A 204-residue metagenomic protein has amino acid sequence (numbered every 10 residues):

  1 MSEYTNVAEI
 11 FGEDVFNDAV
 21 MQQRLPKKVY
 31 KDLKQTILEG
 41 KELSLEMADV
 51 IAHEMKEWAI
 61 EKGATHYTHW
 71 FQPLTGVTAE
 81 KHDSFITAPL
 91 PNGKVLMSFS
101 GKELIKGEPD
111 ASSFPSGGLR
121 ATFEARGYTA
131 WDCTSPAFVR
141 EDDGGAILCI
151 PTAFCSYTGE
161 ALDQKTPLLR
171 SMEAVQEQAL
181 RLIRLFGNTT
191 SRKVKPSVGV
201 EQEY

Functional and structural regions predicted by a protein language model:
M1-E3, Q22-Q23, E54, R140-I150: Short, functional N-terminal and low-complexity linear motifs
E3-V15, A19-T68, Q72-S100, I105-F123: Histidine/acidic residue-rich metal-binding segments in metalloenzymes
A125-E203: Glycine-rich, acidic/polar active-site loops that bind/position phosphate-bearing ligands
